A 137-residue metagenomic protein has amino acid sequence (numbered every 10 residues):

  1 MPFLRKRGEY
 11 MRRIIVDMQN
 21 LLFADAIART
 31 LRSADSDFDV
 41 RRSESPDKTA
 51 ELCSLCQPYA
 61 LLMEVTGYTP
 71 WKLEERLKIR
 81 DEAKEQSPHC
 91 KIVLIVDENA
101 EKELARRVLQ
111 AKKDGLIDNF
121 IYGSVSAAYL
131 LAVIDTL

Functional and structural regions predicted by a protein language model:
M1-I15, Q19-A28, V125-L137: Non-catalytic signal-transmission and effector/linker regions of two-component phosphorelay proteins
L21-S43: Two-component/phosphorelay signaling modules centered on CheY-like receiver
I27-L31, K78-E82, L104-K113: Short, aromatic/basic amphipathic alpha-helical patches
E44-A60, P70: Acidic, metal-coordinating helix/loop segments flanking the phosphotransfer/catalytic sites of two-component signaling
S54-C56, E82-H89: Conserved phosphotransfer cores of two-component systems
L61, I92, N119-F120: Two-component signal transduction core modules
L61-Q86, V96-N99, R107: Conserved phosphotransfer microenvironments
V96-T136: Output/docking surface of receiver
